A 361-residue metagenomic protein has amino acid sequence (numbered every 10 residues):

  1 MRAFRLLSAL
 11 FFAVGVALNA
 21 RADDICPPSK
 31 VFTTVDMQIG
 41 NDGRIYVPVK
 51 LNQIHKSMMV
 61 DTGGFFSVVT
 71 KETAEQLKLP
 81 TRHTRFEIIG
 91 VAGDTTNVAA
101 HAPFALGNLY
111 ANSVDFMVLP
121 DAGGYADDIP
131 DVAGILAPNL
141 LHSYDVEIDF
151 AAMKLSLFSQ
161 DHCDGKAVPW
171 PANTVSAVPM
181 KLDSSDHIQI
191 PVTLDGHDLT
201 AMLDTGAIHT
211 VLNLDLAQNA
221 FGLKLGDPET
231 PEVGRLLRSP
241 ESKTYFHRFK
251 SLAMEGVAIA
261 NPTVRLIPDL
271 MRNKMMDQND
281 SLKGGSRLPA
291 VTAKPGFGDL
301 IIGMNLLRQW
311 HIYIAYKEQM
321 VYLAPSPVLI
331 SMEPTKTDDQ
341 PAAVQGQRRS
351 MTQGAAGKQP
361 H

Functional and structural regions predicted by a protein language model:
M1-R5: Positively charged n-region of N-terminal signal peptides that target proteins for export
L7-G15: Bacterial N-terminal signal peptides
R21-H361: Pepsin/retropepsin-fold aspartyl endopeptidases
